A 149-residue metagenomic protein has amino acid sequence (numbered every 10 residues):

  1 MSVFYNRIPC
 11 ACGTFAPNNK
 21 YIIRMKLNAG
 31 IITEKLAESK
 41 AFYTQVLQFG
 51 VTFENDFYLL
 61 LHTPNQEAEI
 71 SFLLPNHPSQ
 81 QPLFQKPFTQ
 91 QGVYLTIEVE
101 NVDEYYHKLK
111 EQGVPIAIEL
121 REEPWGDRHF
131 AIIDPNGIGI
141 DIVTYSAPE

Functional and structural regions predicted by a protein language model:
F4-Y5, F15, Y21: Aromatic (phenylalanine/tyrosine) cluster motif
C10-C12: Cysteine-centered motifs
K20-N28, G50-I97, Y106-I133, T144-E149: Vicinal oxygen chelate
I32-L36, P124: Conserved beta-strand-loop-alpha-helix junction that forms the acyl-donor binding cleft
S39-T44, L109, G137: Conserved active-site tyrosine of GNAT-family acetyltransferases
